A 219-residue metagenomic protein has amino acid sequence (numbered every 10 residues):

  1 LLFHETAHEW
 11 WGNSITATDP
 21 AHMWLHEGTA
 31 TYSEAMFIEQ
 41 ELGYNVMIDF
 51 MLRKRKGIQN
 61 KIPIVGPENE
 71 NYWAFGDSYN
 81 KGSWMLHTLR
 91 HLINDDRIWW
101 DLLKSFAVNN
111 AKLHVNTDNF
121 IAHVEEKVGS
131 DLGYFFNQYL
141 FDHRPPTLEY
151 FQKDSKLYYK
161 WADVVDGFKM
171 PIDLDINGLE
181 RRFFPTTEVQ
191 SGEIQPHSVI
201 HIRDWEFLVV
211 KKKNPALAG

Functional and structural regions predicted by a protein language model:
L1-I48, L103: Zinc-dependent metallopeptidase catalytic helix centered on the HExxH motif and its immediate flanking segment
L2-F3, H22-L25, T29, N71-K81 (+1 more regions): Secondary-structure capping and boundary motifs in well-ordered enzyme cores
H4-E9, L52-G66: Active-site-adjacent bridging/hinge elements
A30, T186, V209-K211: A C-terminal, polar beta->alpha supersecondary segment
G57-Y79, S83: Metalloprotease/metallohydrolase-associated module, dominated by Zn2+-dependent proteases
F75-L157: Amphipathic alpha-helical substructures
L132-G133, L148, Q152-W205: Beta-strand-rich binding/interaction modules
N214-G219: Positively charged N-terminal leader segments that act as targeting/secretion signals
